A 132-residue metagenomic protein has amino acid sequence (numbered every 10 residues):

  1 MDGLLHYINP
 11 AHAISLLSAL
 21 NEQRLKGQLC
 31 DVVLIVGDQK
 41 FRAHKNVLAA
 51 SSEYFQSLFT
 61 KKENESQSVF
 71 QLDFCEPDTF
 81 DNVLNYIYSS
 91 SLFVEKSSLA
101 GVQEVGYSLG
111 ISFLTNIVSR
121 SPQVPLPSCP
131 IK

Functional and structural regions predicted by a protein language model:
M1-N9: PEST-like, low-complexity acidic/proline-rich intrinsically disordered segments, predominantly at protein N-termini
L4, F113-K132: Long, low-complexity intrinsically disordered regions in metazoan regulatory proteins
I8-N9, N21, R120: Primarily low-complexity, compositionally biased regions used by nucleic-acid-associated proteins for macromolecular
H12-L114: Canonical BTB/POZ domain core
